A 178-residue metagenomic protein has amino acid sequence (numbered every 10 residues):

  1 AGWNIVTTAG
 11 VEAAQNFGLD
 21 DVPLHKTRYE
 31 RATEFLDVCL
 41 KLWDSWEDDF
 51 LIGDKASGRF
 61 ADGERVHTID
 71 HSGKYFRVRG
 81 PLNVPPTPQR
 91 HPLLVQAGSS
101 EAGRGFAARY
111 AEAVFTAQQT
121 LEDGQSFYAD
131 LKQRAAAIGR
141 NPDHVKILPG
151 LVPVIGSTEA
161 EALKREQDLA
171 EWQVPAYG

Functional and structural regions predicted by a protein language model:
A1-Y110, A135-I138, P142-D143, V152 (+2 more regions): Internal, glycine-rich beta/alpha segment that forms the wall or movable "lid" of small-molecule/cofactor binding
H25, Y29, A117, L121-G124: Flexible, glycine- and charge-enriched loops at secondary-structure boundaries
T27, R165-G178: Acidic, Ser/Thr-rich peripheral helices and adjacent loops at domain boundaries
R77, Q96-S99, A117, W172-G178: Membrane-embedded alpha-helical bundles of multi-pass transporters/translocases, especially carrier/permease families
E112-V114: Receiver (REC) domain switch/active-site residues of two-component response regulators
T120-A135: Active-site-adjacent beta->alpha loops and helix N-cap segments on the catalytic face of soluble alpha/beta enzymes
S126, A160-E161: Generic recognition of short, well-ordered alpha-helical segments
